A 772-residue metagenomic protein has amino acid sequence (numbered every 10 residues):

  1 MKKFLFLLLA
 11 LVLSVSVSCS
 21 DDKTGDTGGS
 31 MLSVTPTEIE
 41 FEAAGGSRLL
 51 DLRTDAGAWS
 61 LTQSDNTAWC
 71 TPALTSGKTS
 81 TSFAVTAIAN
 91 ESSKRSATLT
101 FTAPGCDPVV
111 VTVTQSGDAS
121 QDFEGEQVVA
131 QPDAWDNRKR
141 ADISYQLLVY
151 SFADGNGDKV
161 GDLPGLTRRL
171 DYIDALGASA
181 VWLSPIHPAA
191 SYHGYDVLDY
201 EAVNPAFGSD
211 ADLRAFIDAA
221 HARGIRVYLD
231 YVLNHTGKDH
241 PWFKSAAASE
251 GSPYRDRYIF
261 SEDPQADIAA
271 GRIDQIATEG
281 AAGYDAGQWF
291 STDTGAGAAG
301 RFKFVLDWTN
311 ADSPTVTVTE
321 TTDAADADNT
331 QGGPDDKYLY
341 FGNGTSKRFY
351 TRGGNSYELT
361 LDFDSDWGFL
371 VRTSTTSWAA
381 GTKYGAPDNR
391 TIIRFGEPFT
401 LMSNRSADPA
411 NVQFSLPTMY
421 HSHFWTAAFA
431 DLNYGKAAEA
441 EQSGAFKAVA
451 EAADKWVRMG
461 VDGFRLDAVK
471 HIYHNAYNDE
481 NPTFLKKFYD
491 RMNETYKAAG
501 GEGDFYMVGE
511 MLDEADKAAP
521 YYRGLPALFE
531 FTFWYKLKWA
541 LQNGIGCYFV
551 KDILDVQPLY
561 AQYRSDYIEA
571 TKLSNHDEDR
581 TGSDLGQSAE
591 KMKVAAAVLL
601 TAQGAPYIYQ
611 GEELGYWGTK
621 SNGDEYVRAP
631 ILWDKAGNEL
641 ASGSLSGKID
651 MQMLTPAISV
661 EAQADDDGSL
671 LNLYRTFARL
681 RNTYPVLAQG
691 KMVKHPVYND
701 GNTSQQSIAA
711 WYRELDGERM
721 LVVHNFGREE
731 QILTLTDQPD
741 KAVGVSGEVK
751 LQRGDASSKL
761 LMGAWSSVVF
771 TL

Functional and structural regions predicted by a protein language model:
L11-E38, T98, C106-V129, D133: Bacterial Sec-dependent N-terminal signal peptides
K23-D26, L99, P104, D118-F123 (+4 more regions): Insoluble glucan recognition modules
M31-V34, D55-A84: Surface-exposed binding patches on compact interaction domains or structured appendages
S82-S96: Extracellular/luminal low-complexity segments enriched in Ser/Thr/Pro
F123-R301, V371, G396-E441, R458 (+2 more regions): Acidic/aromatic-lined carbohydrate-recognition and catalytic surfaces of CAZymes acting on diverse glycans
D263, G396-P398, Y496-K635: Conserved alpha/beta catalytic core and glycan-binding cleft of carbohydrate-active enzymes
A498-G500, D566, K572-N575, G586-E730: Loop/helix patches that line or flank the sugar-binding groove of alpha-linked glycan CAZymes
R753-L772: C-terminal beta-strand-rich structural cap/linker in extracellular carbohydrate-active enzymes
